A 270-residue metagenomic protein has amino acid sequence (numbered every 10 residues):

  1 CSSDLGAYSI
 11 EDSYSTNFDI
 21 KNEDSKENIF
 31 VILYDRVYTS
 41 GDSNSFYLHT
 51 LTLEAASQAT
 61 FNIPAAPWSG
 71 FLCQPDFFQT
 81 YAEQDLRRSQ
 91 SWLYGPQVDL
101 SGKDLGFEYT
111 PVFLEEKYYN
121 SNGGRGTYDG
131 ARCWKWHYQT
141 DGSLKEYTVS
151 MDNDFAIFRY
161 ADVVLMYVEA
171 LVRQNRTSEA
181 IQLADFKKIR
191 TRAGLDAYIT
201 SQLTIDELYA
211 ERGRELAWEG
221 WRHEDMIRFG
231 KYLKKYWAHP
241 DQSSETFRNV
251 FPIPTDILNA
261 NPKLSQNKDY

Functional and structural regions predicted by a protein language model:
C1-S2: Short, small-residue-biased leader/transition segments that mark boundaries at the very start of proteins
L5-G6, A193: Alpha-helical junction/boundary sensor with strong preference for TPR arrays
Y8-S15: Glycine- and aromatic-rich loop/turn segments at beta-sheet edges
S15-F71, S150, D154-F155, R190 (+1 more regions): Long, intrinsically disordered, low-complexity segments
Y81-R159: Flexible, polar/acidic helix-loop-strand segments at domain edges
Y160, Y167-E169, Q174: Structural register within alpha-helical repeat arrays
R176-S178: Residues in the short coil linking paired helices within alpha-helical repeat scaffolds
Q182-D185: Alpha-helical solenoid repeat scaffolds, predominantly canonical TPR units
